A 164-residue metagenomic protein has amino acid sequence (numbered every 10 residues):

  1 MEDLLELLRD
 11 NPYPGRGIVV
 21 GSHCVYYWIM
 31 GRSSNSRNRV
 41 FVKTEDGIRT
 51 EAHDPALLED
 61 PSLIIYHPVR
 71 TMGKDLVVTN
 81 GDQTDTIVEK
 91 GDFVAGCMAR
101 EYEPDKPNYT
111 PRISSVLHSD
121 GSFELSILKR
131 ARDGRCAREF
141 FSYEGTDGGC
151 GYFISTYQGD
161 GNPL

Functional and structural regions predicted by a protein language model:
M1-L164: Conserved short alpha-helical segments that host acidic/polar catalytic motifs at enzyme active sites
